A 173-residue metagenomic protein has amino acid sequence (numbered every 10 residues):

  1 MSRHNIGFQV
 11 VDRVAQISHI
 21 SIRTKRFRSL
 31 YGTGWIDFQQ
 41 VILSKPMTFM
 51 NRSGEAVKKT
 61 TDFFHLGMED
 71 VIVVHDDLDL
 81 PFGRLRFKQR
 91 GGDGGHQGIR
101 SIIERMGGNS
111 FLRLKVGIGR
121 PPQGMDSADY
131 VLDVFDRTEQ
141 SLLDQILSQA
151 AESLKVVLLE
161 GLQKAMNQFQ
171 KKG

Functional and structural regions predicted by a protein language model:
M1-R90, R100-L114, P121-D126, D133 (+2 more regions): Nucleotide and nucleotide-moiety/phosphate-recognizing core
G95-G98: Hydrophobic alpha-helical segments within soluble ligand-binding/sensing domains
